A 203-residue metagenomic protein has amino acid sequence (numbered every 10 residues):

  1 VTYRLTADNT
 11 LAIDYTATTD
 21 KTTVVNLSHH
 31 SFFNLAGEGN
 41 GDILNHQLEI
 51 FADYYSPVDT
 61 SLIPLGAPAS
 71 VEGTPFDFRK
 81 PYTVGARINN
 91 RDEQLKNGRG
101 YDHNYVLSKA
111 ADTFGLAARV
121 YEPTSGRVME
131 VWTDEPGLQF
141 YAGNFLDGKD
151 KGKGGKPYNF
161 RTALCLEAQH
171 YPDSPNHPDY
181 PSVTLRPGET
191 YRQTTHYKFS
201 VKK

Functional and structural regions predicted by a protein language model:
V1-K203: An exposed, glycine/acidic-rich loop-and-rim segment of catalytic or binding clefts
